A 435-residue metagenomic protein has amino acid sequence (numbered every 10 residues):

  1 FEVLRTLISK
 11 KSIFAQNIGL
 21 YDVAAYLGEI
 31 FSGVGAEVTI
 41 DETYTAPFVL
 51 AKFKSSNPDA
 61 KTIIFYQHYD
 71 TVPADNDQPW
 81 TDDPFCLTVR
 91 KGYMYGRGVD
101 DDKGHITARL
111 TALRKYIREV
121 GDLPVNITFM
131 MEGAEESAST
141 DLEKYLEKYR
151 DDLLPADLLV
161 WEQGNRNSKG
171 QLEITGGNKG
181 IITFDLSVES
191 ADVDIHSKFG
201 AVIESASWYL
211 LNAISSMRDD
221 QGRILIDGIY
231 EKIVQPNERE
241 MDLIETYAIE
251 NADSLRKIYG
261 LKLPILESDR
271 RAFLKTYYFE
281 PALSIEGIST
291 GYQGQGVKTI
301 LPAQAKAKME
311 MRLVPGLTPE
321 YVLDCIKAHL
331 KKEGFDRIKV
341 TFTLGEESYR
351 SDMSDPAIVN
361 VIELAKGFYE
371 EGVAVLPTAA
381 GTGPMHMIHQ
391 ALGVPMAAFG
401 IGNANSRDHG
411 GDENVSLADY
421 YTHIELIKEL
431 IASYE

Functional and structural regions predicted by a protein language model:
F1-D77, Q304, K308, Y321: N-terminal helical capping/dimerization or prosegment-like subdomains of hydrolases acting on amide or phosphate bonds
P58-A60, S168-K169, L225-Q304, R312-C325 (+2 more regions): An extended, acidic, His-containing surface patch that forms the Zn2+-binding/catalytic region of metallohydrolases
A60-M131, T422: Active-site metal-coordination/substrate-binding segment of hydrolases, especially metallo-dependent peptidases
Y69-D70, M217, Q221, K327-D336: A common structural junction motif
Y69-T71, Y93, M130-S139, E162-N167 (+3 more regions): Acidic, glycine-rich active-site loops and adjacent beta-strand->loop/helix elements that engage anionic groups
D102-G177: Acidic/histidine-rich catalytic neighborhood of metal-dependent amide-processing enzymes
K144, G200-Q221: A short core secondary-structure module
E173-E189, A397-F399: Flexible glycine/proline-rich, aromatic-decorated loop/lid segments
